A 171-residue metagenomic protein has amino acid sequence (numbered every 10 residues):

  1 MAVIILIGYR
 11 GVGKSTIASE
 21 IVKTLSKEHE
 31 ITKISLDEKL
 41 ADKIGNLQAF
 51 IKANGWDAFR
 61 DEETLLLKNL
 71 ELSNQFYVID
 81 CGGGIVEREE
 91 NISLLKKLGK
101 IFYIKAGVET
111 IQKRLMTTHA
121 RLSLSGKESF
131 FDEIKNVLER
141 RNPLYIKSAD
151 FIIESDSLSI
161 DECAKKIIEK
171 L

Functional and structural regions predicted by a protein language model:
M1-I4, E20, N142-L171: NTP-dependent small-molecule kinase module
Y9: P-loop (Walker A) phosphate-binding loop of NTP-binding proteins
V12: ATP-binding Walker
S15: Walker A/P-loop
K23-I34: Post-Walker A helix-loop "phosphate-sensing" segment adjacent to the P-loop in P-loop NTPases
S35-S93, A120: ATP-dependent small-molecule kinase phosphotransfer cores that center on conserved nucleotide phosphate-binding segments
G82-I85, G107-E109, L158: Short glycine-rich anion-binding loops that position phosphate/pyrophosphate groups of nucleotides and phosphorylated
L98-N142: A glycine- and Lys/Arg-enriched "phosphate-lid" helix/loop adjacent to the NTP-binding pocket of small-molecule kinases
